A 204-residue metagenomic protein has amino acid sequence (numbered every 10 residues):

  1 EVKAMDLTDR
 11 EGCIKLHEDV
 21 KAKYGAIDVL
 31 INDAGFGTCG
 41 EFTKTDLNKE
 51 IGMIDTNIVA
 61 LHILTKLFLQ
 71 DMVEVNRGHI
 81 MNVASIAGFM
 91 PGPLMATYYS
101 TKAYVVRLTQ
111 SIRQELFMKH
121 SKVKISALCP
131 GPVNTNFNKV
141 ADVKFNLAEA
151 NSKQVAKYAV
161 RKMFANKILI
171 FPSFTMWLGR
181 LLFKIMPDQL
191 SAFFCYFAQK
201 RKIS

Functional and structural regions predicted by a protein language model:
A4-K15, L47: The beta1-alpha1 cofactor-binding region of Rossmann-like NAD(H)/NADP(H)-dependent oxidoreductases
D33-T38: Conserved NAD(P)H cofactor-binding loop of Rossmann-fold oxidoreductase domains
E41-F42, K49-I54: Substrate-binding pocket helix/loop in short-chain dehydrogenase/reductase
T65, T101: Active-site helix of classical SDR
S85: Residue(s) in the substrate-gating loop at a strand-loop-helix junction that position the organic substrate next
G92-A96: Active-site loop immediately N-terminal to the catalytic Tyr-X3-Lys motif of short-chain dehydrogenase/reductase
A127, K144-R180: C-terminal helical subdomain
